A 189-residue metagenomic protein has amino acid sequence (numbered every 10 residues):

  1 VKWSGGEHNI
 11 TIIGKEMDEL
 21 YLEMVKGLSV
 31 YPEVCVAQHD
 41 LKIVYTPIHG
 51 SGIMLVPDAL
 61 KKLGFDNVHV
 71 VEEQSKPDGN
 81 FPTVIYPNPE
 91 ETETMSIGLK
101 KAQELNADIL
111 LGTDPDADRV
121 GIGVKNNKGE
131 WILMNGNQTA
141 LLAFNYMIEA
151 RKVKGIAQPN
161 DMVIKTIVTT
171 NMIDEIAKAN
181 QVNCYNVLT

Functional and structural regions predicted by a protein language model:
V1-I13, N126-T189: Proline/glycine-rich low-complexity loops and linkers
V1-T94: Gly/Ser/Thr-enriched, mixed-charge loops and adjacent short helices that form phosphate/oxyanion-binding elements
K2-W3, V70-S75, G112-R119, G155: Core alpha/beta catalytic barrel or barrel-like domain that forms the active/cofactor pocket in diverse metabolic
G27-V34, K100-A107, Y146-K154: Conserved helix-loop functional segments at active or binding sites
L41, D108, D161: Conserved acidic residues
P47-I53, A117-R119, V168-N171: Gly/Ser/Thr-rich loops at beta-strand to alpha-helix junctions that form or flank small-molecule/cofactor-binding
K101-G129, I176, V182-N186: Glycine-rich phosphate-binding loop
